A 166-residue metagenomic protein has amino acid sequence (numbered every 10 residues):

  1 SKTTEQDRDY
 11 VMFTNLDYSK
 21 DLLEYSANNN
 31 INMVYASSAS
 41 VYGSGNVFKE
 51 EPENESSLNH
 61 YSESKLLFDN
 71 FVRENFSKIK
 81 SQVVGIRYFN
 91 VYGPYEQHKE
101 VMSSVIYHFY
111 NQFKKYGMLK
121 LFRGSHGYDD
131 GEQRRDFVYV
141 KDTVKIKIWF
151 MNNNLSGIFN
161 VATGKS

Functional and structural regions predicted by a protein language model:
S1-T14: NAD(P)H-binding glycine-rich loop region in Rossmannoid oxidoreductase-like domains and their noncatalytic homologs
S1-T3, S38-S44, N90-E96, S166: Active-site proximal helix/loop that lines the substrate pocket of Rossmann-like NAD(P)-dependent oxidoreductase domains
S19-L23, D69, V140, K147: Conserved internal alpha-helix within the Rossmann fold of NAD(P)-dependent oxidoreductases
K20-H60: Conserved Rossmann-fold NAD(P)-dependent oxidoreductase catalytic core, especially the SDR/UDP-sugar
N32-S37, G43, V84-N90, D136 (+1 more regions): Structural signature of the Rossmann-like NAD(P)-dependent dehydrogenase/reductase core
S64: Active-site helix of classical SDR
R73-W149: NAD(P)-dependent short-chain dehydrogenase/reductase
I146, N152-S166: Mid/C-terminal beta-alpha module of Rossmann-like enzyme folds, strongest in SDR-family dehydrogenases/epimerases
